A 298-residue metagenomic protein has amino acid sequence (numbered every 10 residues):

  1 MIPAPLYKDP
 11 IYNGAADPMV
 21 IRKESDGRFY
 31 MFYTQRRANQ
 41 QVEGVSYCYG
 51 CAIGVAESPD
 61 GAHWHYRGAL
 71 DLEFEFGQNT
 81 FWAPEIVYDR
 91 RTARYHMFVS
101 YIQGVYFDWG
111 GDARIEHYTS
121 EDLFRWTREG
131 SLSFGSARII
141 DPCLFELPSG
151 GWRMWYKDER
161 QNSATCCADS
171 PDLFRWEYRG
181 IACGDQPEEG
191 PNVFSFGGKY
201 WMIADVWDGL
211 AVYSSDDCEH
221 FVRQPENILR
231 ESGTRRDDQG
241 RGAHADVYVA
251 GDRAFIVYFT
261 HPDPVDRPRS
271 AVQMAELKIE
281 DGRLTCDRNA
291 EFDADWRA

Functional and structural regions predicted by a protein language model:
M1-A298: Carbohydrate-active catalytic/glycan-binding domains of CAZyme proteins, especially the secreted or lumenal ectodomains
